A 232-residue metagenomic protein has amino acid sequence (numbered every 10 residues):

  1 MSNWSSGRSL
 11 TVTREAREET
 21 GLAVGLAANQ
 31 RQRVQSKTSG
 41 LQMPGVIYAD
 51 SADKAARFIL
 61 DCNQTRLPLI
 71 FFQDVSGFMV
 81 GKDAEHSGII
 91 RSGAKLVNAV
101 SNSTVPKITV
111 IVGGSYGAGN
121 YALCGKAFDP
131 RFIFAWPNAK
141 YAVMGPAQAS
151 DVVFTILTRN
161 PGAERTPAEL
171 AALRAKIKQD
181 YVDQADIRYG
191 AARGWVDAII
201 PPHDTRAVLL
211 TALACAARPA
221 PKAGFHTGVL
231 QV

Functional and structural regions predicted by a protein language model:
M1-V232: Ligand-binding clefts of soluble mixed alpha/beta catalytic domains
